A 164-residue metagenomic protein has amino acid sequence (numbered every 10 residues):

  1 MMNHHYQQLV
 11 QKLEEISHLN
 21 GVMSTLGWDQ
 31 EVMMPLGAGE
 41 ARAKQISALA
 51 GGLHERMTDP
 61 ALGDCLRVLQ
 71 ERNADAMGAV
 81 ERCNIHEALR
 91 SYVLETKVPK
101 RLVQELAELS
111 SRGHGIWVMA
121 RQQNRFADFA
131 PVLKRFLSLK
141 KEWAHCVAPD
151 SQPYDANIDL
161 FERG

Functional and structural regions predicted by a protein language model:
M1-R163: A well-structured
